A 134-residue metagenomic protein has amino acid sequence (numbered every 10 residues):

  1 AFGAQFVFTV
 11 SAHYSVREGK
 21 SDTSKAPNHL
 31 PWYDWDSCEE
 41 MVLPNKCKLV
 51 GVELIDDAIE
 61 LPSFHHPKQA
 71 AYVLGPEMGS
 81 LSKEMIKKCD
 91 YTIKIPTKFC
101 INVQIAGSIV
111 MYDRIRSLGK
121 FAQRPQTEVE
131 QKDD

Functional and structural regions predicted by a protein language model:
A1-D134: Post-transcriptional modification and biogenesis factors for structured RNAs of the translation apparatus
